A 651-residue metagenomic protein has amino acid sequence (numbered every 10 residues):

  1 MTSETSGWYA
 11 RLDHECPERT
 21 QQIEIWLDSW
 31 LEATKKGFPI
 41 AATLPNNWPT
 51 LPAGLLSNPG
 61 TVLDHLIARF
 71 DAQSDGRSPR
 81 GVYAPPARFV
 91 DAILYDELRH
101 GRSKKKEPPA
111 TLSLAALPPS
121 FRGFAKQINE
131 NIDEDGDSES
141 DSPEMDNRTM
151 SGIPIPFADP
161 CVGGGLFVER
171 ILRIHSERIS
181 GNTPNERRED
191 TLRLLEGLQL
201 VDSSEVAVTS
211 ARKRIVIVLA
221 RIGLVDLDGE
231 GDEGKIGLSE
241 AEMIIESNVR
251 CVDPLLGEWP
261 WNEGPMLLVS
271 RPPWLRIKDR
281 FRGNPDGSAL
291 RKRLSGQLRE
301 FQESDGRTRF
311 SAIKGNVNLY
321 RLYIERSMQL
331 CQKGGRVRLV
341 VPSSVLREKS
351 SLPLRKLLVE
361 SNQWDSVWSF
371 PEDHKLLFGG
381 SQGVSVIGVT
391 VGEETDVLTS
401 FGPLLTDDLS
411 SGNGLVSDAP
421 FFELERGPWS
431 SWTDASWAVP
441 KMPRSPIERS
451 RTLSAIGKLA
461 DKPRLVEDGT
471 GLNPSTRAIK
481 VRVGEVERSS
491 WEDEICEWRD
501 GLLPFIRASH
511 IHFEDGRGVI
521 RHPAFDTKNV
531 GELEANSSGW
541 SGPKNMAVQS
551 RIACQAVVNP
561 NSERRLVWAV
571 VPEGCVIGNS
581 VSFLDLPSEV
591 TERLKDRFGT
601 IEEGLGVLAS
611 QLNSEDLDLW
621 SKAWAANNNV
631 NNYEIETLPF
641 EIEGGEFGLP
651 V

Functional and structural regions predicted by a protein language model:
M1-P17, A84-F89, V162-E169, S176 (+8 more regions): Signature of N6-adenine DNA methyltransferases within the class I
T2-R193, Q199-S210, D253, E258 (+2 more regions): Class I S-adenosyl-L-methionine
W30, T34-F38, F70, S74 (+16 more regions): A generic secondary-structure signal for well-formed alpha-helical elements
G60, D64, R170, K278 (+2 more regions): Active-site-adjacent "gating/activation" loops or surface patches in catalytic cores
E107-L117, V225-S239, A623-N628: Short, glycine/acidic-rich hinge or "gate" loops at secondary-structure transitions that mediate conformational
R187-L192, D232-I244, E300-Q302, L357-S361: Short, conserved catalytic or adaptor-binding loops enriched in Gly and charged residues
E196-L198, S210, G237-V249, D253: Extended charged low-complexity segments that act as oligomerization/scaffolding linkers
R321, M328, H374-L376, S385-V386 (+1 more regions): Polybasic, glycine- and aromatic-enriched phosphate-binding surface used to engage nucleic acids
